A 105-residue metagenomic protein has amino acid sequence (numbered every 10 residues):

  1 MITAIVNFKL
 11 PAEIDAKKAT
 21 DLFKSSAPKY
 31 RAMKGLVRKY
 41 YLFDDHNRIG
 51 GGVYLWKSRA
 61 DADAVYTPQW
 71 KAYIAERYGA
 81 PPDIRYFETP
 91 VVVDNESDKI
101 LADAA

Functional and structural regions predicted by a protein language model:
M1-G50, R59-P68, Y78-A105: Short S/T/G/P-rich N-terminal loop/turn motif that feeds into the first structured element of a domain
A72-E76: A common structural junction motif
